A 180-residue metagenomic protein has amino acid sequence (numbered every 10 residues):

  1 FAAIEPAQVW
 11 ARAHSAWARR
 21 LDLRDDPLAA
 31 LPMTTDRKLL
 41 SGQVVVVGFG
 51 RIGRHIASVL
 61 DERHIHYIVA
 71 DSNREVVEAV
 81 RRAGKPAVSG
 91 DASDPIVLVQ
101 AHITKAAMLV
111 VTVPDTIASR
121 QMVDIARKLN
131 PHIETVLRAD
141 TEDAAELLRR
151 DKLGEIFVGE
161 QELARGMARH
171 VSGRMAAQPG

Functional and structural regions predicted by a protein language model:
F1-G180: Cytosolic regulatory regions of ion transport systems
